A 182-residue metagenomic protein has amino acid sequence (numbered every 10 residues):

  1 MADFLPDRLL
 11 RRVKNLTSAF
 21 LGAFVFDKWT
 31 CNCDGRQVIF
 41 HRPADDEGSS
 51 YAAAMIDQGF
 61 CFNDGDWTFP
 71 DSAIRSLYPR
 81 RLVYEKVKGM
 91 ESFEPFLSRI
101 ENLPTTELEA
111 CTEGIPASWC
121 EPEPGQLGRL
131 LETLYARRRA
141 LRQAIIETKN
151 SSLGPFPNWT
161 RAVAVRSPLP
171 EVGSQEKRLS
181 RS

Functional and structural regions predicted by a protein language model:
F4-W67: Conserved kinase catalytic-core segment
A44-S182: C-terminal catalytic region of ATP-dependent kinase domains
